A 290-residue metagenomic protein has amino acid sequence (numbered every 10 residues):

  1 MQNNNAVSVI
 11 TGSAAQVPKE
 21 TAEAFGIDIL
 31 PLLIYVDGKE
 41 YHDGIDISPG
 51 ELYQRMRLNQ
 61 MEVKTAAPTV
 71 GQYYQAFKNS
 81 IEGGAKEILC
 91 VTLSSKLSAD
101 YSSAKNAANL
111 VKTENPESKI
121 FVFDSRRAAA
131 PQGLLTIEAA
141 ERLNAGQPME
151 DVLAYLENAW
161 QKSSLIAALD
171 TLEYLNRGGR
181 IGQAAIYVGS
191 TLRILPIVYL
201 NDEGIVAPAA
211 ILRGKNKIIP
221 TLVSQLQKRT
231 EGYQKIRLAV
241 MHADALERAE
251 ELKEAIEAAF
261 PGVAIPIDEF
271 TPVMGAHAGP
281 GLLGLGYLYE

Functional and structural regions predicted by a protein language model:
Q2-S8, A14-D28, L33, L97-D100 (+3 more regions): Mixed-charge interfacial surface used for oligomerization/domain docking and macromolecular partner engagement
S8, Y74, K78, N115-S118 (+1 more regions): Generic alpha-helical hydrophobic packing signal
S8-Q72: N-terminal glycine-rich anion-binding loop in soluble enzyme alpha/beta folds
M56-R57, I81, L143, N176: Hydrophobic residues in alpha-helical segments
L58, K86-C90, K112-F123, A264-I267: Glycine/charged-rich beta-loop-alpha catalytic/anionic-binding loops adjacent to active sites
M61-G71, T92-A99, R126-R127: Short coil/turn segments at secondary-structure boundaries
Q72-Y101: N-terminal glycine-rich phosphate/adenylate-binding segment common to multiple enzyme folds
